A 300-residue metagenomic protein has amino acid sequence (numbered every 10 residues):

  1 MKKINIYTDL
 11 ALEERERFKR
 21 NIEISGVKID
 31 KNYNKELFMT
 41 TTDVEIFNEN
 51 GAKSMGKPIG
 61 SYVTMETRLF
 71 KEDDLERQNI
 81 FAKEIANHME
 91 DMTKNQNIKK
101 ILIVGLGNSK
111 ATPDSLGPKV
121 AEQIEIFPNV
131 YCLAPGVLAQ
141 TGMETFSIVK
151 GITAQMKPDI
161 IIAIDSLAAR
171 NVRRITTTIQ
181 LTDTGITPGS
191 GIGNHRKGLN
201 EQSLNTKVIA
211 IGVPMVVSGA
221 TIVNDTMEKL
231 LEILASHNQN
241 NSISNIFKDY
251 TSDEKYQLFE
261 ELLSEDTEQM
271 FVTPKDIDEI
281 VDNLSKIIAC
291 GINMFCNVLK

Functional and structural regions predicted by a protein language model:
M1-G60, E72-L75: N-terminal amphipathic/basic leader segments beginning at the initiator methionine
G51-N95: An N-terminal, well-structured beta->alpha segment
G60, E76, I80, E84 (+6 more regions): Conserved active-site and cofactor/substrate-binding residues in soluble primary-metabolism enzymes
K100-L102, I160-I162: Structural motif
V104, N108-C132: Glycine-rich phosphate/diphosphate-binding loop of Rossmann-like nucleotide-binding domains
L106-L116, L138-Q140, S166-R170: Gly/Ser/Thr-rich loops at beta-strand to alpha-helix junctions that form or flank small-molecule/cofactor-binding
L133-A134, A163-K300: A structural signal for small-residue-enriched, beta-sheet-centric alpha/beta enzyme cores and oligomeric scaffold folds
G136-I160, S166-L167: Catalytic-core regions of hydrolytic enzymes
